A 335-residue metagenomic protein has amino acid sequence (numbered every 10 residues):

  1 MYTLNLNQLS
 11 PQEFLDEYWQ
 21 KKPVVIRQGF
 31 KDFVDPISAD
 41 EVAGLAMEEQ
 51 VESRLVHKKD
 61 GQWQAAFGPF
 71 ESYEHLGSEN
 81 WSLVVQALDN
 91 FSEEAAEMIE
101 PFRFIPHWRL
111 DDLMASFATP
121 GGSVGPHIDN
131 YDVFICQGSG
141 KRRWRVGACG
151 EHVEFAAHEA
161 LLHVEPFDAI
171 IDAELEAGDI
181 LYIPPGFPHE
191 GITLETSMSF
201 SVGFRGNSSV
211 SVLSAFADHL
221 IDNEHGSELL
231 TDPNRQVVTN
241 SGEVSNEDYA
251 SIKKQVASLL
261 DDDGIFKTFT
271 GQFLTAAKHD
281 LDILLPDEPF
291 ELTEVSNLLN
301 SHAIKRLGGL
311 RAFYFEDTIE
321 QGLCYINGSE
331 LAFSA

Functional and structural regions predicted by a protein language model:
M1-E17, F30-D179, F187-L229, P233-N234: Active-site region of the double-stranded beta-helix
M1-P23, E320-L323, N327-F333: Fe(II)/2-oxoglutarate
K21-K22, K31, K58-K59, K141 (+4 more regions): Context-gated lysine
S38, S245, S334-A335: Ser/Thr-centered flexible coil motifs
Y182: Conserved beta-strand-loop-short alpha-helix elements that form and flank the Mn2+/Mg2+-coordinating active site
D222-V295: C-terminal amphipathic alpha-helical segment
D262-A335: Acidic, low-complexity/disordered tracts enriched in E/D and polar residues
